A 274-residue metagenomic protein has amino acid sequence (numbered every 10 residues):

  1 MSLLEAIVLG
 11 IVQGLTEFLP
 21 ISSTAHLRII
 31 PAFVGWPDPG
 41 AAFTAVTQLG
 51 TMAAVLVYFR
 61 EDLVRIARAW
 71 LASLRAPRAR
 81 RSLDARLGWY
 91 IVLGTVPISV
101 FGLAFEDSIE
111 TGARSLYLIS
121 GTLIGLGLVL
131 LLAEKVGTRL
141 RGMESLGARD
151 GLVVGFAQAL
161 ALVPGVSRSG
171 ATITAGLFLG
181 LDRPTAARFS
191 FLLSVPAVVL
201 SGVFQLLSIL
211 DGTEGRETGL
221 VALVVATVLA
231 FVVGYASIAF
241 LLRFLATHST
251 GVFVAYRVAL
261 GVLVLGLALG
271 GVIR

Functional and structural regions predicted by a protein language model:
M1-R274: Multi-pass membrane proteins that catalyze or facilitate reactions on polyprenyl-/lipid-phosphate substrates and their
